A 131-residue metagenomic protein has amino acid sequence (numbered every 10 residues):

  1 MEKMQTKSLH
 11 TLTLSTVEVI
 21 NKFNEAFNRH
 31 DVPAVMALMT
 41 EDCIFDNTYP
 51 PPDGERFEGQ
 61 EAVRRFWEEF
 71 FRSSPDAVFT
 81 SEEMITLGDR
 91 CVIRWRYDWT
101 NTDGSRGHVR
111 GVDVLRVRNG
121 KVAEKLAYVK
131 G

Functional and structural regions predicted by a protein language model:
M1-D42: Short, low-complexity N-terminal intrinsically disordered segments enriched in polar/charged residues
E2-S15, E61-G131: A beta-strand edge to alpha-helix "cap/lid" segment located at domain peripheries
L9, D31-P33, P51-G54, S81: Short, charged low-complexity linear motifs
E18-F27, P50-D53, E69-R72: Short, mixed-charge, low-aromatic patches
N28-D31, D42, D46, D76 (+2 more regions): Acidic side chains
I44-F57: A short gly/proline-enriched turn/hairpin at secondary-structure junctions
